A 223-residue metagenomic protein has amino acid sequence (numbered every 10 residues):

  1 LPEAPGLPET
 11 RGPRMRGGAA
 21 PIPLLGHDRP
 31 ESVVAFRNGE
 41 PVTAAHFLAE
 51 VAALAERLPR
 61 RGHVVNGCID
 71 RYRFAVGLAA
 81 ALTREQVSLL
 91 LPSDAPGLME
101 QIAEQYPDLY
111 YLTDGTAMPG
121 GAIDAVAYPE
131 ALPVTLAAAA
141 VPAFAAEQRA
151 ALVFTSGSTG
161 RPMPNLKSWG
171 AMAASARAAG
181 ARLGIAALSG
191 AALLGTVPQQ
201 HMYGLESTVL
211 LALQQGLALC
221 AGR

Functional and structural regions predicted by a protein language model:
R16-E31, A131-F154, A186-L193: Conserved pre-ATP/AMP-binding loop-to-beta segment of ANL
D28-L58, K167-G170: Conserved AMP-binding/adenylate-forming core of the ANL superfamily
E40, D108-E147, R161, A173: ANL superfamily adenylate-forming
P41-T43, P142, A150-R177: Conserved AMP-binding A3 loop
A55-D94, A191-Q199: Conserved AMP-binding/adenylate-forming
L89-I102, L217-R223: ATP-dependent adenylate-forming carboxylate-activation enzymes
E104-G115, L166-R182, L188-R223: AMP-binding/adenylate-forming
